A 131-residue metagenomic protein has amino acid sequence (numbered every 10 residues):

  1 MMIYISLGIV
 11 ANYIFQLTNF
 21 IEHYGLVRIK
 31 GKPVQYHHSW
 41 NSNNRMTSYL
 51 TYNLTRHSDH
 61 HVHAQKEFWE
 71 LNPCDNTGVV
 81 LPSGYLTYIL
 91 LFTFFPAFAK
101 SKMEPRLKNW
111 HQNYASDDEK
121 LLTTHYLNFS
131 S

Functional and structural regions predicted by a protein language model:
Y4, V10-S131: Cytosolic/stromal cytosol-facing helical appendages immediately following the last transmembrane segment
